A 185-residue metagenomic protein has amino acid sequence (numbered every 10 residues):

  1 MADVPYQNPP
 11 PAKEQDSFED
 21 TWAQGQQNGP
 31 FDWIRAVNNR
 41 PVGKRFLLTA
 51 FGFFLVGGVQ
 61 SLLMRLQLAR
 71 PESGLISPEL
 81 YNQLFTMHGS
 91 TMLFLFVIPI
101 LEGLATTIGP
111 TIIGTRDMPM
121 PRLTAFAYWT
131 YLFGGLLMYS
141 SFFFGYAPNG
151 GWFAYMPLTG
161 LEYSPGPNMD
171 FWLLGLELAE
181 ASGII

Functional and structural regions predicted by a protein language model:
M1-I185: ...captures the hydrophobic TM-helix bundle architecture rather than a specific catalytic motif, and can also fire on
